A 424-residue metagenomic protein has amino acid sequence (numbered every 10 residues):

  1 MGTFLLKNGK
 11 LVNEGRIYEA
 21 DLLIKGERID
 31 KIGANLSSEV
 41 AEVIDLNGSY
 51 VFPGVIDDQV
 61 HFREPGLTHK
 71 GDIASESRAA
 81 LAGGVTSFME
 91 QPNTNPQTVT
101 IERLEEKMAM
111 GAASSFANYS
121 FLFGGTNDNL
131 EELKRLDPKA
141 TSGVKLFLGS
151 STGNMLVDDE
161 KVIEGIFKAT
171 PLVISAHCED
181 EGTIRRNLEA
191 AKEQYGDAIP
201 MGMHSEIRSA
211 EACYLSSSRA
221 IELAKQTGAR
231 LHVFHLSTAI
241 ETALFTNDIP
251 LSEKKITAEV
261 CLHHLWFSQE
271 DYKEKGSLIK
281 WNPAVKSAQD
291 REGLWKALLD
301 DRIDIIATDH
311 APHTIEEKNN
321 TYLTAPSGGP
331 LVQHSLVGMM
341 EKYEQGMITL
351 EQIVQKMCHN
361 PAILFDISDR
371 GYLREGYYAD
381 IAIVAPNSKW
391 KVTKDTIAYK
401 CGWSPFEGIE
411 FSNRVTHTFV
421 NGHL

Functional and structural regions predicted by a protein language model:
M1-P53: Histidine-rich, glycine-flanked metal-binding segment
G9, L22, E27, G48 (+15 more regions): Divalent metal-coordination and catalytic microenvironments
G9, T321, E375-L424: C-terminal cap of metal-dependent C-N hydrolases
N47-S114: Metal-associated gating/positioning segment near the N- to mid-region
M89-E90, S120-F123, R230-H235: Short catalytic-loop micro-motif centered on adjacent basic/acidic residues
I101-A117, G165-A176, H334, G338: Alpha-helix-loop-beta-strand connector modules within alpha/beta enzyme cores
E131-I306: Histidine/acidic residue-rich metal-binding segments in metalloenzymes
A198-R219, L223-G228, L278, L299-I306 (+1 more regions): His/Asp/Glu-enriched, well-ordered alpha-helical/loop segment that forms or immediately abuts the divalent-metal
